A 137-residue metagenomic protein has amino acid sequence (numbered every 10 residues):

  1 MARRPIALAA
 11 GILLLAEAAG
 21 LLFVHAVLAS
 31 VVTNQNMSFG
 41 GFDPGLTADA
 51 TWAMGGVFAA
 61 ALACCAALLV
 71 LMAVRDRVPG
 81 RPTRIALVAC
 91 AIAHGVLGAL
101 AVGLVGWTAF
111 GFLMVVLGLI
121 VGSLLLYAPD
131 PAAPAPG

Functional and structural regions predicted by a protein language model:
M1-L8, A29-T33, C64-I85, I120-G137: Cytoplasmic membrane-interface segments at the C-terminal ends of transmembrane helices
M1-V24, D43-T47: Cytosolic juxtamembrane helix and N-cap/initiation of the first transmembrane helix
P5-L8, I12, G40-D43, R84 (+4 more regions): Short, surface-exposed, charged/polar-biased interaction segments
A10-E17, T51-A61, T83-A93, F112: Hydrophobic alpha-helical transmembrane segments of polytopic
L14-V24, L62-L69, C90-A101, V116-S123: Helical transmembrane-bundle signal
F23-V57, P82, V96-L113: Membrane interfacial helix motifs at helix-loop boundaries and amphipathic/re-entrant anchors
F42-L46, A53-M54, A60-R77: Membrane-helix boundary/interface segments in integral membrane proteins
